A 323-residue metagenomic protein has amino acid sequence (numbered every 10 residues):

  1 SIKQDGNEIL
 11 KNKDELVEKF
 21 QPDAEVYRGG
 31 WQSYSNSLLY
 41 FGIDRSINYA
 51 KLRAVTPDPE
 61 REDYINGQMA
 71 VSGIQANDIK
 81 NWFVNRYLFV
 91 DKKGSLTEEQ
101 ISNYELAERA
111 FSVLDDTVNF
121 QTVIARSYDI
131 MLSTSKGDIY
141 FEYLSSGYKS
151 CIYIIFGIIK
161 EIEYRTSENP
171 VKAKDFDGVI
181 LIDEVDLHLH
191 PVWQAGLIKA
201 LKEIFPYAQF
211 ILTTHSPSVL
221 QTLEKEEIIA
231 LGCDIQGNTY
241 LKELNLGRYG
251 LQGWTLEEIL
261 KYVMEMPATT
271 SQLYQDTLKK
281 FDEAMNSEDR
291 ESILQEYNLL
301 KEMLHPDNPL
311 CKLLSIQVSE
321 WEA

Functional and structural regions predicted by a protein language model:
S1-Q75, E98, K279-N286, H305 (+1 more regions): P-loop NTPase switch/coupling surface
F20, A24, R28, A107-V118 (+5 more regions): Hydrophobic, Leu/Ile/Phe/Ala-enriched alpha-helical segments that form helix-helix packing faces
V26-G30, E203, S218-A323: RecA-like P-loop NTPase motor core
Y34, Q100-E108, Q252-L256, Y274: A structural signal for well-ordered alpha-helical scaffolds and beta->alpha junctions
R53, G94-L96, E265-T270: Short, polar/flexible loop-turn hinges at active-site or ligand-entry regions and domain interfaces
I65-D175: Extended helical coiled-coil dimerization/tether regions that scaffold and oligomerize large DNA-maintenance assemblies
S127-T269: Switch/communication elements of ASCE P-loop NTPase nucleotide-binding domains
